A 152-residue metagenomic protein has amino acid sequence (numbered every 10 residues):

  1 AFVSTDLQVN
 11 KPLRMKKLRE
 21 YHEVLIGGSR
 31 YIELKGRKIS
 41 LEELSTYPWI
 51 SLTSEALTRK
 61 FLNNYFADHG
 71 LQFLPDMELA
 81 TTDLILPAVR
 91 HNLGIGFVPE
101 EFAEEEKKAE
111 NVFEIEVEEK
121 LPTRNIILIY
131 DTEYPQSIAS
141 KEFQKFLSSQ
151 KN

Functional and structural regions predicted by a protein language model:
A1-Y47, S54, L121: Acidic, Gly/Pro-rich loop/turn segments at junctions of secondary structure
F2, I115-N152: A late-sequence structural motif
Q8-V9, Y31, T58, L84 (+1 more regions): Alpha-helix capping/helix-boundary segments
K17, V24-I26, R30, I95 (+2 more regions): Residues embedded in well-ordered beta-strands
E33-K35, P48-H69, Q136-S140, Q144: Secondary-structure junction motif
F61-I115: Hydrophobic hinge/microswitch elements
